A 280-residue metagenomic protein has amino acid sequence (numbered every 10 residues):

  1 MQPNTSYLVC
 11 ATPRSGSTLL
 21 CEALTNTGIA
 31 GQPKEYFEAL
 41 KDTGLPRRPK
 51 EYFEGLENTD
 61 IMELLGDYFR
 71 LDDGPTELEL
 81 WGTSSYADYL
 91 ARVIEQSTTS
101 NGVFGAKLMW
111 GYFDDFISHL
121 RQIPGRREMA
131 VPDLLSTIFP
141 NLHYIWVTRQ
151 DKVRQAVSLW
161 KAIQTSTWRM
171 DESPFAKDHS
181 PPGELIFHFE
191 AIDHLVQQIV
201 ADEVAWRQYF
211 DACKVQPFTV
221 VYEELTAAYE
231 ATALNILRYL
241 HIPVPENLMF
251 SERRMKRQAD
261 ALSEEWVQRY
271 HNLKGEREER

Functional and structural regions predicted by a protein language model:
M1-S100, E246, R254-L262, W266: PAPS-dependent sulfotransferase catalytic core
Q2, P13, T98, L195-I199 (+2 more regions): Aromatic-acidic/polar surface patches that form glycan- and anion
Y7, G31, F104-A106, H143-V147 (+1 more regions): Hydrophobic/aromatic beta-strand patches that form the interior of the parallel beta-sheet core in alpha/beta enzyme
V9-C10, R14, W146, D193-V196 (+1 more regions): Short, charged/polar micro-motifs that form catalytic or ligand-binding hotspots
T25, S100, F139, A212-K214: Short, well-ordered coil/turn elements that cap or connect secondary structure elements
L40-G44, M170-F187, A191-D193, R207-E279: The conserved 3'-phosphoadenosine-5'-phosphosulfate
R92, L134, A205-A212: A generic secondary-structure signal
G102-V204, E230-P245: PAPS-dependent sulfotransferase catalytic domain
